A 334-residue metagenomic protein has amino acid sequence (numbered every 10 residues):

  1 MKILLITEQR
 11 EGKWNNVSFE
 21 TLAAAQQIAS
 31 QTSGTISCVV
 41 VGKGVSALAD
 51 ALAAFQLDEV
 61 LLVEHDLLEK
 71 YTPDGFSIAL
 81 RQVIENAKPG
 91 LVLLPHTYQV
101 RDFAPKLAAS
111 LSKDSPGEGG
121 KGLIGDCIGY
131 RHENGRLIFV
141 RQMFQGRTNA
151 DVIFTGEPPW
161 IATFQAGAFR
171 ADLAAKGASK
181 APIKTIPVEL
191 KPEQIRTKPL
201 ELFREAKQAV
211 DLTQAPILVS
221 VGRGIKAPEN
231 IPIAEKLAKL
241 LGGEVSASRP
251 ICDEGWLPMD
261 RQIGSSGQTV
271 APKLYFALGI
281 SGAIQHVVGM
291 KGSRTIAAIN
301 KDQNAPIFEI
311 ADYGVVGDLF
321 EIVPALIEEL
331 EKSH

Functional and structural regions predicted by a protein language model:
M1-H334: N-terminal glycine-rich FAD/FM-binding segment characteristic of electron-transfer flavoproteins
